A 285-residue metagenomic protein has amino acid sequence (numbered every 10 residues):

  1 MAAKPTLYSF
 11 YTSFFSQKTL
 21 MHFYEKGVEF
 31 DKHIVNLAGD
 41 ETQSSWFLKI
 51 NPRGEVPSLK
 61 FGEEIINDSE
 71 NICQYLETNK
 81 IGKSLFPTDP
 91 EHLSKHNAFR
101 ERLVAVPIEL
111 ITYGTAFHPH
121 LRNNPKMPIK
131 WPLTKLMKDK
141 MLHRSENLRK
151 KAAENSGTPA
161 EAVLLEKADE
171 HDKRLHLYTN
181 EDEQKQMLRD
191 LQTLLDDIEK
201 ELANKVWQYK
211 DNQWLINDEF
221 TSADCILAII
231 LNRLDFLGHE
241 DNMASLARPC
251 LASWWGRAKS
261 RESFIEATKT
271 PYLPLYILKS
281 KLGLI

Functional and structural regions predicted by a protein language model:
M1-L165, N204, Q208: GST-like domain detector, emphasizing the conserved glutathione-binding G-site in the N-terminal thioredoxin-like
F10, S222, P271-Y272: Short, solvent-exposed turn/loop segments enriched in Gly/Ser/Thr/Pro and often Arg
Y24, D235, S260: Short polybasic/polar patches that bind polyanions
S84-T88, K210-D211, I216, M243-A244 (+1 more regions): Short, hydrophobic secondary-structure boundary micro-motifs
E109-G256: GST-like fold's C-terminal all-alpha helical module
W255-R257, S263-L284: Charge-dense, extended regions
